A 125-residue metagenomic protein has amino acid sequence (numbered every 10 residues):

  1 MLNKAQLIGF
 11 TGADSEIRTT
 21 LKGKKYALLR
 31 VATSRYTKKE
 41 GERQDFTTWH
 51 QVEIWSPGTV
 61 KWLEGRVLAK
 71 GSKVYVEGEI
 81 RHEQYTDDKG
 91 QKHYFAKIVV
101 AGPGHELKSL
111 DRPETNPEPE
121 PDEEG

Functional and structural regions predicted by a protein language model:
M1-G125: Single-stranded nucleic acid-binding surfaces, predominantly the OB-fold ssDNA-binding core
